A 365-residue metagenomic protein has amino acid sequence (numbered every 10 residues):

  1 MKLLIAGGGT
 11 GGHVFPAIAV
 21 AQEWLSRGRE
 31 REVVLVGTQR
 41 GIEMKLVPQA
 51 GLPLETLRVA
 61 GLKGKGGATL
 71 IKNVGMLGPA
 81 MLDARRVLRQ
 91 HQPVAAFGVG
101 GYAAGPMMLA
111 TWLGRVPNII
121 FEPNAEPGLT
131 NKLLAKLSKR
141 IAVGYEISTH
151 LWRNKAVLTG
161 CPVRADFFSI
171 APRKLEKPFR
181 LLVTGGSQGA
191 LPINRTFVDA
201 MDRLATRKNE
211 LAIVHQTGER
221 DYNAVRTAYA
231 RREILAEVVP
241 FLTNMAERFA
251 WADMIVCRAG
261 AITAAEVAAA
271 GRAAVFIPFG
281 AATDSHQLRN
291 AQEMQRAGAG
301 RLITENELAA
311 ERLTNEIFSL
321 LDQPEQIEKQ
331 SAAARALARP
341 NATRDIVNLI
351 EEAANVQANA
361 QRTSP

Functional and structural regions predicted by a protein language model:
L3-G8, E30-P79, E219-D221, N306: Conserved nucleotide-sugar phosphate-binding/catalytic loop shared by glycosyltransferases and other
G41, L46, A50, P172-I255 (+3 more regions): Donor-nucleotide binding loops and adjacent catalytic segments primarily of GT-B fold Leloir glycosyltransferases
D83-F97, A103-I119, K132-K136: Glycosyltransferases and closely related glycan-assembly transferases that use nucleotide-activated donors
P93-A95, A250-A265, R272-A273: Acidic donor-binding loop of glycosyltransferase active sites
W112-P172: Active-site-proximal region of nucleotide-activated glycan assembly enzymes, centered on histidine/acidic-rich loops
G114, A250-A252, A268-I277, A297: Conserved donor-binding/catalytic loop of nucleotide-activated donor transferases
Q326-P340: A short, well-ordered alpha-helix in the C-terminal region of glycosyltransferases
R339-P365: C-terminal alpha-helical cap of glycosyltransferases
